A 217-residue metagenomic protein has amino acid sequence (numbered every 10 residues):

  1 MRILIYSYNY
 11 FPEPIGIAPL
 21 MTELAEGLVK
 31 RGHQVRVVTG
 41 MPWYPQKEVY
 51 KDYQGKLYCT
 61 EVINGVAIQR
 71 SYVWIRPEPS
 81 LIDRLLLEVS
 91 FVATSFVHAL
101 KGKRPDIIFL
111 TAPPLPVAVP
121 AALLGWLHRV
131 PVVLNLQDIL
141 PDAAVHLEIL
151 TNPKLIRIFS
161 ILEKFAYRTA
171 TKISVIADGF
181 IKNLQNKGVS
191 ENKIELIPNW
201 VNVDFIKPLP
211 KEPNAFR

Functional and structural regions predicted by a protein language model:
M1-N64: N-terminal subdomain of nucleotide-sugar transferases
Y8, P12, V73-D83, K103 (+2 more regions): Acceptor-binding helix/loop patch of EC 2.4 sugar-transfer enzymes, predominantly nucleotide-sugar-dependent
T39-K101: A conserved catalytic-core segment of Leloir-type glycosyltransferases
K51-Y58, K207-R217: A short helix/loop element that forms part of the nucleotide-sugar donor recognition site in Leloir-type
R84-L100, P105-Q137, P141-D142: An aromatic- and histidine-rich active-site surface loop
F96, V119, L123-L127, P153-V175: Membrane-proximal helix-turn-helix segments that form the acceptor-binding/catalytic region of lipid-linked
G179, I197-W200: Carbohydrate-associated surface elements
Q185, E191-K193, V201-A215: Acidic anion/phosphate-binding donor-loop and adjacent secondary structure in glycosyltransferase catalytic cores
